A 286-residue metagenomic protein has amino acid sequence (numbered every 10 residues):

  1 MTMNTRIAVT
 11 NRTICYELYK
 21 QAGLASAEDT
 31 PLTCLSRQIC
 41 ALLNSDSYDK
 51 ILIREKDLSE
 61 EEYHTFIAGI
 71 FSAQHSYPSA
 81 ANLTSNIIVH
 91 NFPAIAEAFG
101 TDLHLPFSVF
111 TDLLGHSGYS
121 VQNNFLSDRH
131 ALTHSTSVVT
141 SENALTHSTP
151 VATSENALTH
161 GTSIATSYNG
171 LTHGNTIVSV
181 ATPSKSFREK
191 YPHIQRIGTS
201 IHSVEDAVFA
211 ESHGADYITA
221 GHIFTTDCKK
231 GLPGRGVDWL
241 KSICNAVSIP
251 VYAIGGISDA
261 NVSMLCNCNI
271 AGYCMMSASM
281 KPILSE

Functional and structural regions predicted by a protein language model:
N4-L35, R196-S200: Active-site mouth loops of central-metabolism enzymes
R12, E55, F107-S108, S200-S203 (+3 more regions): Short secondary-structure boundary segments
R37-D46, E205-G221: Alpha/beta enzyme core
D49-E62, F71-P78, N82-Y119, Q195-V208 (+1 more regions): Catalytic beta/alpha-barrel core
F66-Y77, S85-I88, S184-H202, P233-S258: Alpha-helix-loop-beta-strand connector modules within alpha/beta enzyme cores
V89-T101, H202-H213, Y252, I257-Y273: Catalytic cores of alpha/beta
F107-G115, T219-G231, M264-E286: Glycine-rich phosphate-binding active-site loops on the catalytic face of alpha/beta enzymes
H130-T176, V180-A181: Long, intrinsically disordered low-complexity tandem-repeat segments
